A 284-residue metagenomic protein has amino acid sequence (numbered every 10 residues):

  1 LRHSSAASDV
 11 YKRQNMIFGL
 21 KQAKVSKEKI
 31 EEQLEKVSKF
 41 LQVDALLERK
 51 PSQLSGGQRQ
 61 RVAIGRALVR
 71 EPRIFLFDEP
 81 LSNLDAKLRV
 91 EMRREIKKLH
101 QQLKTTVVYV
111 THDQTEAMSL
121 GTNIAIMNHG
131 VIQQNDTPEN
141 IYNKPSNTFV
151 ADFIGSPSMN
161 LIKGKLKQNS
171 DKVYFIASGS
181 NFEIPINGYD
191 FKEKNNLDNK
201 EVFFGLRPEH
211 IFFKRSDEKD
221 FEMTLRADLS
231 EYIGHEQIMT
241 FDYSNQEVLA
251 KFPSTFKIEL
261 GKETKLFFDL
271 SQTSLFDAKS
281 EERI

Functional and structural regions predicted by a protein language model:
L1-A7: Positively charged, low-complexity/disordered segments
R2, E91, P145, E222-M223: Short, conserved clusters of charged catalytic residues that mark active-site and nucleotide-handling motifs
S8, K12-F149, F153: ABC ATPase nucleotide-binding domains
L68, S156-S158, I162: Elongated periplasmic alpha-helical coiled-coil
H129, K163, T273: Conserved coupling/switch loops of ABC nucleotide-binding domains, chiefly the family-specific signature
T137, F149, K163-K165, T224-R226: Residues located in well-ordered beta-strands
P157-M159, Q168-I284: Non-catalytic connector elements of ABC transporters
